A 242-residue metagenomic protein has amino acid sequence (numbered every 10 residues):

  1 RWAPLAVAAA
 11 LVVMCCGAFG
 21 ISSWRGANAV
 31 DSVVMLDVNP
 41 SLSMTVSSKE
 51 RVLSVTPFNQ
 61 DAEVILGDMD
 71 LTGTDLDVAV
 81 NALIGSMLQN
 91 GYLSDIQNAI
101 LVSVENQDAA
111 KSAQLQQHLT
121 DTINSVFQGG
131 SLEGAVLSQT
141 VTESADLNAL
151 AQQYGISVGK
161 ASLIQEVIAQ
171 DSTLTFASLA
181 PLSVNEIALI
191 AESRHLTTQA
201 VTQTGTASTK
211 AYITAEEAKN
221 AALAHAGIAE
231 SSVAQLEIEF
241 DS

Functional and structural regions predicted by a protein language model:
A3-V30: Single-pass transmembrane signal-anchor helices and their membrane-water interface zones
S23-V46: Ser/Thr/Pro/Gly-rich low-complexity linker/stalk segments immediately outside membranes or between
V46-N98: Extracytoplasmic/periplasmic/luminal assembly and interaction segments in envelope/secretory/respiratory proteins
I65-T74, V104-A113, A207-Y212: Second-shell loop/turn segments in exported
S94-L179, T214, A218: Non-cytosolic head/periplasmic domains of membrane-anchored proteins
I123, I228-S242: Exposed beta-strand-loop-beta-strand "reactive/processing" segments of non-cytosolic proteins
V158-A207: A cross-taxonomic marker for long C-terminal extensions/tails that follow the last structured domain
Q203-H225: N-terminal trafficking/processing presequences and adjacent post-cleavage segments of proteins routed to secretion
